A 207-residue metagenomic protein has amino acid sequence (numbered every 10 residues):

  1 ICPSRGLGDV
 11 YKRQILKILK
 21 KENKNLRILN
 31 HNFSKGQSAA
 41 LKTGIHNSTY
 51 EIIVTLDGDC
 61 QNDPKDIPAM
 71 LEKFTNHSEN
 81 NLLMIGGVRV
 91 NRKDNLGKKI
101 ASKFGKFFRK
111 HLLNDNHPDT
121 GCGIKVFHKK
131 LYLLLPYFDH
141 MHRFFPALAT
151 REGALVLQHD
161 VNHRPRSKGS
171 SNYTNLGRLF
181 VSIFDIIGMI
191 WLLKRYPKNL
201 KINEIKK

Functional and structural regions predicted by a protein language model:
I1-Y11: Single conserved hydrophobic/aromatic residue that forms the stacking wall/gate of nucleotide- or nucleobase-binding
R13-N47: Conserved donor nucleotide-binding strand/loop of the catalytic core
N32-F33, Y50, G58-N62: Short acidic donor-binding/metal-coordinating loop in glycosyltransferase active sites
I53: Short aromatic/hydrophobic "clamp" motif used to bind/position activated sugar donors
D57-K73: Acidic donor-binding/catalytic loop of UDP-sugar-dependent glycosyltransferases, especially processive GT2
P68-L96: Conserved donor NDP-sugar-binding/catalytic core segment of glycosyltransferases
R89-L96, R109-K125, H142, R151: A recurrent flexible, glycine/aromatic-enriched loop bordering the glycosyltransferase active site that acts as
F107, N114, D139-K207: Hydrophobic helical membrane-anchoring modules
